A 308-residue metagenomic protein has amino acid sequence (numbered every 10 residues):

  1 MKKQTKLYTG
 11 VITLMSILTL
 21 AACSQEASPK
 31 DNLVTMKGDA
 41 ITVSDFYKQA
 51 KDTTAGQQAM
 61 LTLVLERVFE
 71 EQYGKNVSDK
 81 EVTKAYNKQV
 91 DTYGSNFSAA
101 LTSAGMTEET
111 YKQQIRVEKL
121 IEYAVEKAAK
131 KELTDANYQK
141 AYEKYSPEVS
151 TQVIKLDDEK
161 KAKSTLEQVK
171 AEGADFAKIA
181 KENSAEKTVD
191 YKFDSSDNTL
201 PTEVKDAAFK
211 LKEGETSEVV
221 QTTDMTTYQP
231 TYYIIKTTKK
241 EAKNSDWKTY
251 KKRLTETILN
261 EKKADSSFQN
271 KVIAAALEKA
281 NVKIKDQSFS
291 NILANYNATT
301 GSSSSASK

Functional and structural regions predicted by a protein language model:
M1-A59, D157-D158, E278-K308: Short, low-structural-confidence N-terminal segments
S24-E118: N-terminal targeting/tethering segments
P29-D31, P147-V153, T188, S267: Extracytoplasmic
D39, F46, K51, P147 (+6 more regions): Solvent-exposed coil/turn segments that connect beta secondary-structure elements in extracytoplasmic/periplasmic
E122-Q152, K163, E167: Acidic/polar surface patches and capping/hinge elements
Q168-D206, S245-T249: Peptidyl-prolyl cis-trans isomerase
A207-K308: Extracytoplasmic/luminal low-complexity segments enriched in Pro/Gly and acidic/polar residues that act as flexible
